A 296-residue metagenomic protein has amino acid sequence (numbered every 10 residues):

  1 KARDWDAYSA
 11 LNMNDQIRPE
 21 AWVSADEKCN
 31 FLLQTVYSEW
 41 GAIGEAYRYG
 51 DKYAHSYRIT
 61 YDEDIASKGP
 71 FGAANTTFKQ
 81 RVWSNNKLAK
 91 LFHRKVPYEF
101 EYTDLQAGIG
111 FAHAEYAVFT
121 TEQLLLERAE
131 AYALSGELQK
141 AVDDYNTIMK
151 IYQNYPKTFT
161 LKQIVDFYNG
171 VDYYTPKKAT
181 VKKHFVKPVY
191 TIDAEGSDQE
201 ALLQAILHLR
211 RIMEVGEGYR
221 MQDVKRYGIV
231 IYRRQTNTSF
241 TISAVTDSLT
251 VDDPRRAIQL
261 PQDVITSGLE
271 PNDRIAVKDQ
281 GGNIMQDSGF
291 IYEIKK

Functional and structural regions predicted by a protein language model:
K1-G41, G69-K296: Acidic/polar-rich alpha-helix caps and helix-coil junctions
Y37-Y49, Y53, E63: Glycine- and acidic/polar-rich repeat regions and solenoidal domains
Y49, H55, I59, I65 (+2 more regions): Aromatic (Trp/Tyr) and acidic
